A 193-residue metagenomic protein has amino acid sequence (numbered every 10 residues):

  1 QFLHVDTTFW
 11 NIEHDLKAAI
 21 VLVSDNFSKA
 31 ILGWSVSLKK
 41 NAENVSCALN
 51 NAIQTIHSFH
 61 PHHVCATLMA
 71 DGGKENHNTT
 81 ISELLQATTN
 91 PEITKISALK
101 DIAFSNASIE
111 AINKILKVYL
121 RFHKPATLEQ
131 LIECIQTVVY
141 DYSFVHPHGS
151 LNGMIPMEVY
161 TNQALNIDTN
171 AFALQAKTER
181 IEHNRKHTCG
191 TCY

Functional and structural regions predicted by a protein language model:
Q1-I20, N26-D141: RNase H-like DDE/DDD metal-dependent nuclease/strand-transfer catalytic core used by mobile genetic elements
S82, K114-Y193: C-terminal domain-tail junction helix/linker
